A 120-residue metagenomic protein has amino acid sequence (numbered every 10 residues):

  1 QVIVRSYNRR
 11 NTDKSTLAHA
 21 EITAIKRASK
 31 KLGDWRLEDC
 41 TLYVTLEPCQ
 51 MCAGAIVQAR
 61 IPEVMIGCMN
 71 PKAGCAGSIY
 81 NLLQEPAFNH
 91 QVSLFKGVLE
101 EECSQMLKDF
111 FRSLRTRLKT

Functional and structural regions predicted by a protein language model:
Q1-V2, T12: Active-site-adjacent structural elements in enzyme catalytic cores
V4-Y7: Short hydrophobic alpha-helix segments
R9-T23, R27: A short, polar/charged loop-to-alpha-helix boundary motif
R10, V44, C68: Residues that line or immediately flank small-molecule/substrate-binding pockets and catalytic motifs
D34-L46: Immediate flanking context of iron-sulfur cluster ligation sites
W35, P48-T120: Zinc-dependent deaminase
